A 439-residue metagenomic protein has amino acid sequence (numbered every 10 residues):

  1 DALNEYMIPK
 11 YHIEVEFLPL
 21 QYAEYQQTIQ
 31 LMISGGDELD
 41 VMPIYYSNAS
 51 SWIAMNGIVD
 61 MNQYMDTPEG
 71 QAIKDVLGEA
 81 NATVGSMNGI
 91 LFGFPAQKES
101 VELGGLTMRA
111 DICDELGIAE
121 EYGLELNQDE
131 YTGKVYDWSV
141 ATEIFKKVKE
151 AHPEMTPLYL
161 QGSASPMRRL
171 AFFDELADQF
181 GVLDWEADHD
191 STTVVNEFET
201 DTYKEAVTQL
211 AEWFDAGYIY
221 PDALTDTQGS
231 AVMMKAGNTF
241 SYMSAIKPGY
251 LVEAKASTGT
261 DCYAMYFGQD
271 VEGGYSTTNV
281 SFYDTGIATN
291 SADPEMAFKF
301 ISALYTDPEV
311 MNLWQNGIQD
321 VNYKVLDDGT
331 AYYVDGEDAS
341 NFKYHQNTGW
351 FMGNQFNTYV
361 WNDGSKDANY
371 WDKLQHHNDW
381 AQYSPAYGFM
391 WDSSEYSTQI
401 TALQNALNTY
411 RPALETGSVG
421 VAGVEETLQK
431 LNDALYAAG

Functional and structural regions predicted by a protein language model:
D1-G439: Extracytoplasmic/secretory soluble proteins
